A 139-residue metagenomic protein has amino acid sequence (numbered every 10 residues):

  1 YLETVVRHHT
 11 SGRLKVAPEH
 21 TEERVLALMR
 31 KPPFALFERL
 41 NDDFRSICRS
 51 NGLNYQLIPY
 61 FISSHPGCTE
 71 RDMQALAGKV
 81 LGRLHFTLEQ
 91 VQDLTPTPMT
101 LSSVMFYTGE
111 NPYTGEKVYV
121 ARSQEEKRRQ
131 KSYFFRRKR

Functional and structural regions predicted by a protein language model:
Y1-D93: Conserved AdoMet/S-adenosylmethionine-binding subsite of the radical SAM
R71, T87-E89, D93-R139: C-terminal accessory regions of radical SAM enzymes
